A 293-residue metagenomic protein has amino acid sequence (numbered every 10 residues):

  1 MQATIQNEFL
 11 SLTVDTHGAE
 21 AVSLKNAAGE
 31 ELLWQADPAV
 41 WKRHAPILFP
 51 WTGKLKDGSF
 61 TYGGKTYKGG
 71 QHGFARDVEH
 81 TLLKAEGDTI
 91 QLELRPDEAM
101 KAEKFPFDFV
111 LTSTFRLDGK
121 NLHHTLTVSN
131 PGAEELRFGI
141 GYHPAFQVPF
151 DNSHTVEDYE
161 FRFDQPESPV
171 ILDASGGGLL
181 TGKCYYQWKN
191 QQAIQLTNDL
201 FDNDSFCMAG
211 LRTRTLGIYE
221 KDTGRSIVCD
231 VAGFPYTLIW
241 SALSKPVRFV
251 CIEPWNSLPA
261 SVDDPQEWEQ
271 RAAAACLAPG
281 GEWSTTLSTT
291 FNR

Functional and structural regions predicted by a protein language model:
E8-T66: Acidic-aromatic substrate-binding/catalytic surfaces of carbohydrate-active enzymes
V14, F60-K68, A275-N292: Short Pro-Gly-centered flexible turn/kink motifs
V14, L126-G132, S241: Asparagine-centered strand-capping/turn motif at beta-strand->loop junctions
H44-P50, V262-Q270: Short, structured beta-strand/loop micro-motifs enriched in basic residues and often containing a Trp
G70-G119: Extended, loop-rich substrate-binding clefts of extracytoplasmic carbohydrate-active enzymes
T127-D158: Acidic (Asp/Glu-rich), glycine- and aromatic
V148-A232: Active-site/ligand-binding surface loops and adjacent short beta/alpha elements that line catalytic pockets across
E220-D263: Glycine-rich active-site loops that engage anionic ligands at enzyme catalytic sites
